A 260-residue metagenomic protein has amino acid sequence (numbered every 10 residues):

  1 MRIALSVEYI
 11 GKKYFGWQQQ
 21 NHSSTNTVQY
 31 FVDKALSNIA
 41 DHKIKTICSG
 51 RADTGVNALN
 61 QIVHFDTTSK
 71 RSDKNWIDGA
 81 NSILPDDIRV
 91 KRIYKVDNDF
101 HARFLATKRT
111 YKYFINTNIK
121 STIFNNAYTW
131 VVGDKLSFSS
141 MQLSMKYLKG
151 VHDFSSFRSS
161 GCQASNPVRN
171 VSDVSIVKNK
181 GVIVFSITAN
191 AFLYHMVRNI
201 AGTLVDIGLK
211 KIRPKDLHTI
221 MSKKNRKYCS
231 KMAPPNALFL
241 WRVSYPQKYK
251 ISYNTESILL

Functional and structural regions predicted by a protein language model:
M1-L260: Structured-RNA-binding interfaces characteristic of tRNA pseudouridine synthases
